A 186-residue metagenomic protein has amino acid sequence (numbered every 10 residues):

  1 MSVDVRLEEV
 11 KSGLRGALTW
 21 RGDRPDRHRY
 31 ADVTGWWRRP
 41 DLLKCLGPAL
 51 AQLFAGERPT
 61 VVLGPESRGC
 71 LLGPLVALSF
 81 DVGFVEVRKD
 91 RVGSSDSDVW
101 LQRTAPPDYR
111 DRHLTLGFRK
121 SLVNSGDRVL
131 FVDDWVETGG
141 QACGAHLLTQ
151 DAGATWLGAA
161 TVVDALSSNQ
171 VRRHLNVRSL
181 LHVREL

Functional and structural regions predicted by a protein language model:
M1-P59: Active-site-facing substrate-recognition patch
S2-L7, C143-L186: PRPP-dependent phosphoribosyltransferase catalytic core
P59-E66: Short glycine-rich phosphate-binding loop at a beta-alpha junction
E66-L71, T138: Gly/Ser/Thr-rich loops at beta-strand to alpha-helix junctions that form or flank small-molecule/cofactor-binding
S67, K89-R91, V162-A165: Short, ordered loop/turn segments at secondary-structure junctions
L71-F80, A145-H146: Short Gly/Thr/Asp-enriched flexible loops that form oxyanion-binding sites at enzyme active sites
D81-V129: Short, glycine/charge-rich flexible loops or terminal/linker lids adjacent to PRPP-binding catalytic cores
D133-C143: Acidic, divalent-metal-coordinating active-site segment for phosphoryl/phosphodiester hydrolysis, typified by short
